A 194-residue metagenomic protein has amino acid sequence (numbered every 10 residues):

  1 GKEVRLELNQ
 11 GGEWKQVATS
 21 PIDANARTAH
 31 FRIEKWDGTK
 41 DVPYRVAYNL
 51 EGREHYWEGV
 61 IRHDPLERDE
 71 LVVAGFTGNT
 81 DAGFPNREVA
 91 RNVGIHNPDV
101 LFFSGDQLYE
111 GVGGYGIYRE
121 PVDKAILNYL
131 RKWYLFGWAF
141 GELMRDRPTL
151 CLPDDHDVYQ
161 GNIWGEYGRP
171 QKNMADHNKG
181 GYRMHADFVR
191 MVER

Functional and structural regions predicted by a protein language model:
G1-R194: Metal-dependent phosphoester/phosphodiester hydrolase catalytic core
